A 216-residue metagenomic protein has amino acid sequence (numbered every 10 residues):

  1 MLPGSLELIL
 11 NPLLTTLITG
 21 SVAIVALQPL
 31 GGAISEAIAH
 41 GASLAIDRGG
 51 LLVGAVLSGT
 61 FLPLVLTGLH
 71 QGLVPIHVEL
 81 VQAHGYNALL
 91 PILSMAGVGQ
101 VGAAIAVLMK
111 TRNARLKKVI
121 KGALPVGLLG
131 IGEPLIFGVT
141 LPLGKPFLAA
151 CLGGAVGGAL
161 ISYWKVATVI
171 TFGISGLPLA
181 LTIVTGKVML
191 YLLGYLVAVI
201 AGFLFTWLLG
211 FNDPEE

Functional and structural regions predicted by a protein language model:
M1-T60, G173-E216: Signature of multi-pass transmembrane helix bundles
L2, A26-L30, G68, G85 (+1 more regions): Short coil/turn residues that cap or connect secondary-structure elements
P12, T16-G32, L62-Q71, Q100-L108 (+5 more regions): Transmembrane alpha-helical segments of multi-pass membrane transport proteins and ion-pumping complexes
A42-D47, F61-G68, L90-P91, K118-G122 (+1 more regions): Short, amphipathic, aromatic/basic-enriched membrane-interface segments that mark the entry/exit of transmembrane
G54-P75, E79, A88: Long, highly hydrophobic alpha-helical transmembrane signal-anchor segments
L69, P125-L129, T171-F172: Short hydrophobic alpha-helical membrane-embedded segments
V74-G154: Helix-loop-helix junctions within the multi-pass membrane cores of secondary transporters/permeases
I76, G122, P134-E216: Transmembrane alpha-helical segments and their short flanking loops that form helix-hairpins/helix-helix interfaces
